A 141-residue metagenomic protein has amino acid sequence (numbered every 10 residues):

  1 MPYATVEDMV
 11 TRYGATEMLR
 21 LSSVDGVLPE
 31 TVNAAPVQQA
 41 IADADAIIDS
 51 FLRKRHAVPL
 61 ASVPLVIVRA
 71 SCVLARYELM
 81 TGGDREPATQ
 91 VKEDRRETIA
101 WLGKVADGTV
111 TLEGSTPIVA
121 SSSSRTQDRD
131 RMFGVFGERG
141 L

Functional and structural regions predicted by a protein language model:
M1-I67, S124-L141: Conserved short "hinge" loops at termini or chain/domain junctions
S50-K54, V66-D84: Ordered, amphipathic secondary-structure segments that act as subunit-interaction surfaces in large macromolecular
Y77-L141: Short loop/turn elements at secondary-structure junctions
